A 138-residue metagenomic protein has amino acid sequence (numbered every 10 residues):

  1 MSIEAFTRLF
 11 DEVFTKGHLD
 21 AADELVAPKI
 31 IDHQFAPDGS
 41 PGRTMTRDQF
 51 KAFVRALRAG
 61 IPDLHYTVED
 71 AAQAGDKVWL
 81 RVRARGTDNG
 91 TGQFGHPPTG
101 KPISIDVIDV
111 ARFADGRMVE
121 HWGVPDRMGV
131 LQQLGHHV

Functional and structural regions predicted by a protein language model:
M1-V138: C-terminal and inter-domain tail/linker signature
